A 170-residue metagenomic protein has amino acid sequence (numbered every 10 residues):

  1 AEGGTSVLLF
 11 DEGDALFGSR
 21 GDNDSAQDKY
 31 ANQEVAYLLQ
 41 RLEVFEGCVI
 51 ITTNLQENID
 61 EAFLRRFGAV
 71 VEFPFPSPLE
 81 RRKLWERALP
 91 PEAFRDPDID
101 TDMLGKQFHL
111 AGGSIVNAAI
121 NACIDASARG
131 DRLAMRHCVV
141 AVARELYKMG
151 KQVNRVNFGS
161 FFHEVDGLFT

Functional and structural regions predicted by a protein language model:
A1-L104: Walker A/P-loop NTP-binding motif of AAA+ ATPase domains
A1-T5, V35-A36, V49, A111 (+2 more regions): Proteins with a high burden of low-complexity, intrinsically disordered sequence enriched in S/T/G/P/A and R, requiring
G3, D22, P76, F94 (+4 more regions): Charged, solvent-exposed alpha-helical segments that act as regulatory interaction surfaces
D24, T53, F67, V71 (+8 more regions): Residues in flexible loops and secondary-structure boundaries
I50-N54, S77, A126, D131 (+2 more regions): Conformational switch/transducer regions in large eukaryotic molecular machines and scaffolds
V71, E86, A93-A143: Conserved AAA+ ATPase small/helical "lid" subdomain
R132-T170: C-terminal engagement/docking regions of AAA+ P-loop ATPases
